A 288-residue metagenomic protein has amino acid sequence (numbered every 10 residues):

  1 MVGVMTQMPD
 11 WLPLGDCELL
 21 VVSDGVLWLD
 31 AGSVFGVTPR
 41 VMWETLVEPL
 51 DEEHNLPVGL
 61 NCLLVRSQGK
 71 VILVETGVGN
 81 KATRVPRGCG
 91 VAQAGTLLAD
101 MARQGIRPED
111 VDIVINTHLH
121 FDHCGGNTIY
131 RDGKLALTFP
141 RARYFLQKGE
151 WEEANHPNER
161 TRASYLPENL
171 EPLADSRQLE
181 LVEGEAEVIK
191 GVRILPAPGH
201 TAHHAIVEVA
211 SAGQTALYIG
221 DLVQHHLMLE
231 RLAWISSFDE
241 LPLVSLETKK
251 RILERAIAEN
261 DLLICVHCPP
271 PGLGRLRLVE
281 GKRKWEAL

Functional and structural regions predicted by a protein language model:
P9-Q104, I206-D221, H225: Conserved beta-strand hairpin/beta-sheet module of binuclear metal-dependent hydrolase folds, prominently
D24-V26, T76-G79, L119, G149-E150 (+3 more regions): Active-site metal-binding loops of divalent metal-dependent hydrolases
E48-E53, D132-G133, I194: Short, P/G- and charge-enriched loop/turn segments at secondary-structure junctions
I72-V74, I115, Y144, A216-Y218 (+1 more regions): Residue-level marker for buried hydrophobic side chains located in beta-strands that build the well-ordered beta-sheet
R87-G90, C124-K134, R275-L276: Metal-dependent catalytic neighborhoods of phosphoester/phosphodiester hydrolases
G88-A99, A212-L288: Cap/insert and terminal regions of metallo-dependent hydrolase folds
A92-I106, D110, I129, T138-P196 (+1 more regions): Metallo-beta-lactamase
V111-D122: Metallo-beta-lactamase
